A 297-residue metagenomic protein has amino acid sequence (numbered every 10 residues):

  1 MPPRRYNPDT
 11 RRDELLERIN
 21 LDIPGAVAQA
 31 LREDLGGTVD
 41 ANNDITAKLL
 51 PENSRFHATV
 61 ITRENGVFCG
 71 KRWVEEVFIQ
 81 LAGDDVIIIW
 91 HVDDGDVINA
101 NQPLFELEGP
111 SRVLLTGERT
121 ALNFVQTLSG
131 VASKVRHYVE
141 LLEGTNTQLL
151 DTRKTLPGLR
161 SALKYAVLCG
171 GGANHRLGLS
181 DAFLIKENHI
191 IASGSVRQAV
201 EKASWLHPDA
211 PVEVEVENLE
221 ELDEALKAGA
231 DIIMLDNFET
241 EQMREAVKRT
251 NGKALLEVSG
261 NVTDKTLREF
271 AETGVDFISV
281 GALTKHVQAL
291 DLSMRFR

Functional and structural regions predicted by a protein language model:
P2-A228, I232, R244-R249, L255-E257 (+2 more regions): Acidic/glycine-rich phosphate/pyrophosphate-binding loops and surrounding catalytic core that coordinate Mg2+
N237, G260, A282: Short secondary-structure boundary segments
S293-R297: Active-site loop ensemble at the mouth of alpha/beta enzyme cores that anchors a bound cofactor
